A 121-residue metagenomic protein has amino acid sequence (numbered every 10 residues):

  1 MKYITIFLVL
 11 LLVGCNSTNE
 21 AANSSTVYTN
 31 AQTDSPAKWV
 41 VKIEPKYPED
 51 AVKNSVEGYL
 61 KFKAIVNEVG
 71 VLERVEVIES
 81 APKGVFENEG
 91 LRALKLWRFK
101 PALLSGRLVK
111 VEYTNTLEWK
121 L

Functional and structural regions predicted by a protein language model:
M1-C15: Sec-dependent bacterial lipoprotein signal peptides
C15-L121: Charge-biased low-complexity segments
